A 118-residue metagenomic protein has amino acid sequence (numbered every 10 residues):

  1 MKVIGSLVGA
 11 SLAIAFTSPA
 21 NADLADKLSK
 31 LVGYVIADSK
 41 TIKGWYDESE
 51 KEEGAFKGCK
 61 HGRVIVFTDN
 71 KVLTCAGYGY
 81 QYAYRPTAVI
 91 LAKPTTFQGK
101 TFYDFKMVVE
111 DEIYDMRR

Functional and structural regions predicted by a protein language model:
M1-V8: Bacterial N-terminal signal peptides that target proteins for export
V8-A15: Bacterial N-terminal signal peptides
T17-A22: Sec/Tat signal peptide C-region and signal peptidase I cleavage site
D23-L31, V89-R118: C-terminal partner/receptor-binding element of secreted or periplasmic proteins
D26-C59: Structural detector for short beta-strands of small beta-barrel domains
S49-E50, I65-T74: Short, structured beta-strand/loop micro-motifs enriched in basic residues and often containing a Trp
K60-I65, Y103: Short aromatic-glycine-enriched beta-strand elements
A76-L91: Short nucleic-acid-contacting surface segments enriched for D/E, G, S/T with interspersed K/R
